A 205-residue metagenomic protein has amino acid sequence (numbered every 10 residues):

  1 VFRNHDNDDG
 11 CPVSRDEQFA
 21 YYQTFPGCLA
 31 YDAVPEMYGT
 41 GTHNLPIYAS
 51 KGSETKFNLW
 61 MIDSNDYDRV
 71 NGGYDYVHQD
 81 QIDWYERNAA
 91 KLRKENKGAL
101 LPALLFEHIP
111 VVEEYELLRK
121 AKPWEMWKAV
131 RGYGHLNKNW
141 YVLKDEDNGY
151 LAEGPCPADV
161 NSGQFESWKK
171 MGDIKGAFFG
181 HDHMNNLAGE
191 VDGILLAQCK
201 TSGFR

Functional and structural regions predicted by a protein language model:
V1, T55-F57, K97-A103, G172-G176 (+1 more regions): Loop/turn elements at helix/coil->beta-strand transitions in domains of secreted/extracellular proteins
V1-A99, M126-A129: Extended active-site neighborhood of metal-dependent phosphoesterases/phosphodiesterases
V1-C11, Y67-V70, E107-Y115, F165 (+2 more regions): Active-site environment of divalent metal-dependent phosphoester hydrolases
E17, R119-K122, I194: Short secondary-structure boundary/capping segments
K56-D66, F106, I194-T201: Active-site-proximal beta-strand elements of phosphoester/diester hydrolases
L92-E113: Short acidic, glycine-rich surface-loop motifs adjacent to enzyme active sites
F106-G134: Short, solvent-exposed beta-strand-terminating loops
E125-A129, N139-R205: Conserved beta-sheet core of the metallophosphoesterase superfamily
